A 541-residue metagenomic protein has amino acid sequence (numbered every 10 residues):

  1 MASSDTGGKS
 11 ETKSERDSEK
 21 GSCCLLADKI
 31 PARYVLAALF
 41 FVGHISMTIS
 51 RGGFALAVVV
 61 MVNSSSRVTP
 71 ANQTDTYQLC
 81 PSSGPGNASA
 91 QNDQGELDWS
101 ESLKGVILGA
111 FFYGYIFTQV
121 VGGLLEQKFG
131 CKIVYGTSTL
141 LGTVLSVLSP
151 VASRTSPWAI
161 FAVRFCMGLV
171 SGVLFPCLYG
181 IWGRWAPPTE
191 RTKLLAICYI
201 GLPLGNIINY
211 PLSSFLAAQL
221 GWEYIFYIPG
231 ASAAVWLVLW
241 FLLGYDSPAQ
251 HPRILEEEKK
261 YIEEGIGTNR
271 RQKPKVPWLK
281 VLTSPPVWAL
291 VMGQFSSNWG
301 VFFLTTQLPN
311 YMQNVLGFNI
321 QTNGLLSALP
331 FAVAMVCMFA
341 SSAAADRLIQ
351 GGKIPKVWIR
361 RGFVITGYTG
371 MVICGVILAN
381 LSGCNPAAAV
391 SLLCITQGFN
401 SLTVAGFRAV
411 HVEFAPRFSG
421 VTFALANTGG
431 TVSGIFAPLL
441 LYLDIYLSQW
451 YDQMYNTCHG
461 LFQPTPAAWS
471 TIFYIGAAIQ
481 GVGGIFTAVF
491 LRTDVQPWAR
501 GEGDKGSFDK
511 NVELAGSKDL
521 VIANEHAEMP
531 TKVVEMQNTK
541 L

Functional and structural regions predicted by a protein language model:
M1-E101: Cytosolic juxtamembrane N-terminal segment immediately preceding the first transmembrane helix of multi-pass
R33, V151-V163, I354-V357, I377-L392: Helix-loop junctions at membrane interfaces in 12-TM secondary transporters
R51-A55, T283-F339, S401-R408, G434-P438: Extracytoplasmic gate region of multi-pass secondary transporters
F117-W158: Conserved MFS/SLC helix-loop-helix module at the cytosolic interface between two early adjacent transmembrane helices
L140-R154, I365-G383: C-terminal ends and interior cores of transmembrane alpha-helices in multi-pass membrane transporters/permeases
L145, P157-V173, F295, C374 (+1 more regions): Hydrophobic core of transmembrane alpha-helices in multi-pass small-molecule transporters, especially MFS/SLC-type
L174, G183, E190-Q219, Y224-W236 (+4 more regions): Glycine-rich segments within core transmembrane alpha-helices of 12-TM secondary carriers
T189-L194, A217-T283, V482-N511: Central mid-sequence intracellular linker of multi-pass
